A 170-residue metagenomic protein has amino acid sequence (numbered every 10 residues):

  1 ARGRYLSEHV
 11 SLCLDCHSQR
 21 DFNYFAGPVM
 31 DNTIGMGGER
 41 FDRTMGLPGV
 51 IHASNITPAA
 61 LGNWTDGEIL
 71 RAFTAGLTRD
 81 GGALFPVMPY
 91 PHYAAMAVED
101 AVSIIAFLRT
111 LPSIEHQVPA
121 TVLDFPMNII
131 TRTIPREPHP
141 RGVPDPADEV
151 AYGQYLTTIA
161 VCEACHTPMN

Functional and structural regions predicted by a protein language model:
A1-E8, I130-T158: Electrostatic cytochrome c docking/interface patches
G3, V10-R20, I104, G153 (+1 more regions): The canonical Cys-X-X-Cys-His
S7, H17, L77, R109-P112 (+1 more regions): Protein kinase-like catalytic domain
E8, I51-A53, A83-F85, I159: Extracytoplasmic
F25-N32: Short cysteine/histidine-rich zinc-coordinating motifs and their immediately flanking basic loops
I34-R71, P91-D100: Electron-transfer interface patches adjacent to heme c in soluble/periplasmic c-type cytochromes and di-/multiheme
T65-R79, H92-V118: C-terminal capping alpha-helices of c-type cytochrome domains
H116-M127: Extended, well-folded interaction surfaces typified by the phenylalanyl-tRNA synthetase beta subunit core
